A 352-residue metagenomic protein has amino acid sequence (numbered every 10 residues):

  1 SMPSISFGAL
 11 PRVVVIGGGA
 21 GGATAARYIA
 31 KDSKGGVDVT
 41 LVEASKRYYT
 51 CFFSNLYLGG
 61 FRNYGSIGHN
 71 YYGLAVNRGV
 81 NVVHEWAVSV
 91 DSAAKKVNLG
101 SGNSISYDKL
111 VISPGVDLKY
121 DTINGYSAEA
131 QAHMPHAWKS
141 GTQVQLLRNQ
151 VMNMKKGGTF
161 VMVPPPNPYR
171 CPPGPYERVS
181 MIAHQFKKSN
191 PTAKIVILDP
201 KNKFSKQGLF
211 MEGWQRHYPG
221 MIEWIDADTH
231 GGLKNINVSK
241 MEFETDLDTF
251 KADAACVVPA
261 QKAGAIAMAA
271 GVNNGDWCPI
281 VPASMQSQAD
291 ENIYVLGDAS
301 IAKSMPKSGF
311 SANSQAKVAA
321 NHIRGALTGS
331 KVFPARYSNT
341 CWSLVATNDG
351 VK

Functional and structural regions predicted by a protein language model:
M2-L10, V83-R170, G174-E177, H184-K188 (+1 more regions): FAD-binding core/adjacent interface of flavoenzyme oxidoreductases
I5-N81, P166-Q207: Beta1-alpha1 glycine-rich phosphate/pyrophosphate-binding loop at the start of Rossmann-like nucleotide-binding domains
N77-S89, A94-V97, I105, H184-D276 (+1 more regions): A Rossmann-like FAD-binding core segment of flavoenzymes
E129-K156, F250-S314: FAD-site-proximal beta/loop scaffold in flavoenzymes
F310-L327: An active-site-proximal "capping" alpha-helix that borders the catalytic cofactor pocket
I323-K352: C-terminal, flexible cofactor-proximal segment of oxidoreductases
